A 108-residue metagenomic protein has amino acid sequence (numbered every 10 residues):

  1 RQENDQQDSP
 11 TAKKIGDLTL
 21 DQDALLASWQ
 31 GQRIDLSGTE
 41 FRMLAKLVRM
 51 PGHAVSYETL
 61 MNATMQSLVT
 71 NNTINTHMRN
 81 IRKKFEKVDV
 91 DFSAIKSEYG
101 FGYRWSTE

Functional and structural regions predicted by a protein language model:
R1-K14: Basic, amphipathic DNA-recognition helix from helix-turn-helix-like DNA-binding domains
Q7-S9, L20-L26: A short, compositionally biased
A12, G16, N72-N75: A subset of signal/propeptide-processing and intrinsically disordered low-complexity segments in secreted/extracellular
K13-I15, L20-Q22, W105-T107: Conserved catalytic Walker-motif region of ABC-type ATPase nucleotide-binding domains
L26-G38, R42-M78, K83-D89, S93-A94: Positively charged, aromatic-enriched patches within helix-turn-helix-type DNA-binding elements, predominantly
D91-E108: A short linear beta-strand->loop->alpha-helix hinge motif most characteristic of winged-helix/helix-turn-helix
